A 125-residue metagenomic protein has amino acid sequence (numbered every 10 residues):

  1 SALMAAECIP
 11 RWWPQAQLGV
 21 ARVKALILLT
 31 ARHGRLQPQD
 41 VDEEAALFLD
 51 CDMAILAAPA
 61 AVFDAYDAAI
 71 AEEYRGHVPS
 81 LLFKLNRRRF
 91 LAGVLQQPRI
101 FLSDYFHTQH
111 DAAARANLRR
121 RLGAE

Functional and structural regions predicted by a protein language model:
S1-Q37, F90-G93: Histidine- and acidic-residue-rich, metal-dependent catalytic cores
R11, A31-E125: Divalent metal-dependent phosphate-bond-processing catalytic cores, especially two-metal-ion Mg2+/Mn2+ enzymes that act
